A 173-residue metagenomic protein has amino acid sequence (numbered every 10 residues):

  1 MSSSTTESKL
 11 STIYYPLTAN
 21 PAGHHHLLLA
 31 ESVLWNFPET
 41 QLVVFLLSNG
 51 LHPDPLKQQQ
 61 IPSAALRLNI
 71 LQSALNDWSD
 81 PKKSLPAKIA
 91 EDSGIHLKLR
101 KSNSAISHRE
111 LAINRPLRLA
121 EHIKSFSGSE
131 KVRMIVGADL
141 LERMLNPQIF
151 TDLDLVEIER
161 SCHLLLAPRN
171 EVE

Functional and structural regions predicted by a protein language model:
M1-E173: Nucleotidyltransferase catalytic core that binds NTPs
